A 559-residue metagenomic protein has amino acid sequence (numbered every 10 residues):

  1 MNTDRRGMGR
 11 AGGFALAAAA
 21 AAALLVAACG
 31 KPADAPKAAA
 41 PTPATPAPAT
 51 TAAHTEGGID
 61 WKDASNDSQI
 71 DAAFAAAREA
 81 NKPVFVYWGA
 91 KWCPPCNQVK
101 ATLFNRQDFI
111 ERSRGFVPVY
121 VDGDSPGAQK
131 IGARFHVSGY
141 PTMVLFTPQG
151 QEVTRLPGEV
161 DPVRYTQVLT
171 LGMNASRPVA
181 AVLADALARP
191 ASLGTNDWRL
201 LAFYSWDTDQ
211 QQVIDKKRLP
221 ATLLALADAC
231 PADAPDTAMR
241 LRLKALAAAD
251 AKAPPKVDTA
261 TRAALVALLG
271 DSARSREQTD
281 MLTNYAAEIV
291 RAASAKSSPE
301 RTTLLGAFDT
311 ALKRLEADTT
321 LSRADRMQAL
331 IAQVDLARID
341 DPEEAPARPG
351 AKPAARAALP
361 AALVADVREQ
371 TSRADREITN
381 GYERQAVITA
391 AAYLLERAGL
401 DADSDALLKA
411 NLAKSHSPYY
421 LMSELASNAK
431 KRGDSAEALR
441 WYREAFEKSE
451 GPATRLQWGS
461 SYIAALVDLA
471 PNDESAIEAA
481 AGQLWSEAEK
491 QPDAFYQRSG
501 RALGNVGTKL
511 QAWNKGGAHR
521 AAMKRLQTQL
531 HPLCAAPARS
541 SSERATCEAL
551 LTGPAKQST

Functional and structural regions predicted by a protein language model:
C29-A33: Bacterial signal peptide processing site
W61-D67, W88-G89, R106-A128, Y140: Thiol-based oxidoreductase modules, predominantly thioredoxin-like and allied folds used for disulfide exchange
W88-F104: Conserved redox-active cysteine motifs that mediate thiol-disulfide chemistry, especially di-cysteine Cys-X(1-2)-Cys
S138-V179: Non-catalytic, surface beta->alpha helical segment in thiol-disulfide oxidoreductase systems
A188-S192, L224-A232, V266-E277, L312-R323 (+4 more regions): Solenoid-like repeat scaffolds
L193-R199, D233-L243, R274-E288, T319-A351 (+3 more regions): Generic helix N-cap/helix-start motif at coil->alpha-helix transitions
A337, L395, A429, L466-V467 (+1 more regions): Residue at a conserved register position within TPR or TPR-like alpha-solenoid repeats
